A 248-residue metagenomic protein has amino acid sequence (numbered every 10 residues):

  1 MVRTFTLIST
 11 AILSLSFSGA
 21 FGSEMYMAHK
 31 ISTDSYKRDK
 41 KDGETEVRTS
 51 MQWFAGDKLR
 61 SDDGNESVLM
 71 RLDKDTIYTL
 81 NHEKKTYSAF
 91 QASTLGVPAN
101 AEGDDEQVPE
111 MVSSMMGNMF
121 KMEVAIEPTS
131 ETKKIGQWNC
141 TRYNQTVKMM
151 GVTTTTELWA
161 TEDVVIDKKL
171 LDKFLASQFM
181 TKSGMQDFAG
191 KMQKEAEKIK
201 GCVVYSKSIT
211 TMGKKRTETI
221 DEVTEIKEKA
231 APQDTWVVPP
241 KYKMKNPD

Functional and structural regions predicted by a protein language model:
M1-I8: Bacterial N-terminal signal peptides that target proteins for export
I8-S16: Bacterial N-terminal signal peptides
F21-D248: Extended soluble regions of mature proteins
